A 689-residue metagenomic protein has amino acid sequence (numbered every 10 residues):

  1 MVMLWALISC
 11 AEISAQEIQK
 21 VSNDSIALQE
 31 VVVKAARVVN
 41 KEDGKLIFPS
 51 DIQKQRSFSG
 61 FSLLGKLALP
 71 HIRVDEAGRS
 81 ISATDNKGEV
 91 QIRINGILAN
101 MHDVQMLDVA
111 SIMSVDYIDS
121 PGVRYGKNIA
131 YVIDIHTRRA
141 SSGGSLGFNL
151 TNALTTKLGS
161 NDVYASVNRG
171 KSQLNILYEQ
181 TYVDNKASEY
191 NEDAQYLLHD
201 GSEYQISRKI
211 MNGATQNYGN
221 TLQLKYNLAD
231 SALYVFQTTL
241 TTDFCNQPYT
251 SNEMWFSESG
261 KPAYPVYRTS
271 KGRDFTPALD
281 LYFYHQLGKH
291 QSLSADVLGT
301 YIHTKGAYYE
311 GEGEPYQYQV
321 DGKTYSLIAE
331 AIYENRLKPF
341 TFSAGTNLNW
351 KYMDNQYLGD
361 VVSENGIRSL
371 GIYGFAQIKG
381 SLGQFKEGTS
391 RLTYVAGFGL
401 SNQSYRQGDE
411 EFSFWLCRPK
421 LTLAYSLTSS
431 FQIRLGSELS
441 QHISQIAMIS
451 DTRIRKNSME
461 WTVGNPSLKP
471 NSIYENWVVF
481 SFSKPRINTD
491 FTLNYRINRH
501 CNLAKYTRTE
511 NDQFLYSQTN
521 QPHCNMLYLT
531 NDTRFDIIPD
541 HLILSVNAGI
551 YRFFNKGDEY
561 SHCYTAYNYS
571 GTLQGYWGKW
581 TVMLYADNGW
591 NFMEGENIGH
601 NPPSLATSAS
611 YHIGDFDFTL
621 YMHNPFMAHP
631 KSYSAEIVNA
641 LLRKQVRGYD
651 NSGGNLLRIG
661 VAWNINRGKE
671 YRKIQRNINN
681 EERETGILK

Functional and structural regions predicted by a protein language model:
E17-Q53, A77-G78: Short, acidic, small-residue-rich periplasmic hinge/interaction motif at the N-terminus of Gram-negative outer-membrane
K20, E30, G60-G65, R79-S82 (+3 more regions): N-terminal periplasmic accessory domains that precede and gate Gram-negative outer-membrane beta-barrel machines
R73-S120: Periplasmic plug
G126-I133, S141-Y190, N217-N220: Outer-membrane beta-barrel translocator/receptor signature
L150-L154, R169, Q180-D184, L240-N246 (+16 more regions): Transmembrane beta-strands of outer-membrane beta-barrel pores
G219-Q247, R268-E410, F414-L416, S426 (+4 more regions): Face-selective signature of the C-terminal outer-membrane beta-barrel domain
F412, S429-F431, Q441-T492, I497 (+3 more regions): Outer-membrane beta-barrel signature, preferentially recognizing the C-terminal barrel domain of Gram-negative
I613-K689: C-terminal beta-signal and adjacent terminal beta-strands/loops of Gram-negative outer-membrane beta-barrel proteins
